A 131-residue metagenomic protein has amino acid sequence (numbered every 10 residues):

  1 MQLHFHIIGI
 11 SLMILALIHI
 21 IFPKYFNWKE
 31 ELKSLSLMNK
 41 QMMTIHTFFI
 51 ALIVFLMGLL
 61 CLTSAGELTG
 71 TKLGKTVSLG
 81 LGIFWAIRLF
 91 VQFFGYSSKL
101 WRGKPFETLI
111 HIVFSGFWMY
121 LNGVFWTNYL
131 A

Functional and structural regions predicted by a protein language model:
M1-L12: Cytosolic juxtamembrane helix and N-cap/initiation of the first transmembrane helix
L3-F5, K72-V77: Juxtamembrane helix-entry segments on the extracytoplasmic side of multipass membrane proteins
I10, I14-A16, I21-P23, M38-G66 (+1 more regions): Core segments of alpha-helical transmembrane spans in multipass integral membrane proteins
F22-K40, G95-G103: Cytosolic, membrane-interface loops and tails of multi-pass inner-membrane proteins
M38-I45, W101, M119-N122: Hydrophobic alpha-helical segments at protein termini of multi-pass membrane proteins
L59-K75, Y96-L100: Juxtamembrane helix-break-helix junctions at the cytosolic face of small multi-pass alpha-helical membrane proteins
F94-G116: Interfacial loop-to-transmembrane junctions
N122-A131: Juxtamembrane boundary at the C-terminal end of a transmembrane helix
